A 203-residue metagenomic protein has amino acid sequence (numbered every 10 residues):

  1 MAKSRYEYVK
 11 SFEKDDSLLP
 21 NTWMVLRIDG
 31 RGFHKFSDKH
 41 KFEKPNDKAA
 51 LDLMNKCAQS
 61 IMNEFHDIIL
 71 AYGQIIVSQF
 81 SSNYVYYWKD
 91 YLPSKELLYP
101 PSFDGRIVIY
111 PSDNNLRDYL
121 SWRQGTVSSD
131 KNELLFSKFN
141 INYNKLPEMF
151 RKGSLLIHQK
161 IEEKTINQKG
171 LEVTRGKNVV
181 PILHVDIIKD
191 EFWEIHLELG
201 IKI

Functional and structural regions predicted by a protein language model:
M1-I203: Regulatory and interdomain segments flanking nucleotide-handling catalytic cores in signaling/defense enzymes
